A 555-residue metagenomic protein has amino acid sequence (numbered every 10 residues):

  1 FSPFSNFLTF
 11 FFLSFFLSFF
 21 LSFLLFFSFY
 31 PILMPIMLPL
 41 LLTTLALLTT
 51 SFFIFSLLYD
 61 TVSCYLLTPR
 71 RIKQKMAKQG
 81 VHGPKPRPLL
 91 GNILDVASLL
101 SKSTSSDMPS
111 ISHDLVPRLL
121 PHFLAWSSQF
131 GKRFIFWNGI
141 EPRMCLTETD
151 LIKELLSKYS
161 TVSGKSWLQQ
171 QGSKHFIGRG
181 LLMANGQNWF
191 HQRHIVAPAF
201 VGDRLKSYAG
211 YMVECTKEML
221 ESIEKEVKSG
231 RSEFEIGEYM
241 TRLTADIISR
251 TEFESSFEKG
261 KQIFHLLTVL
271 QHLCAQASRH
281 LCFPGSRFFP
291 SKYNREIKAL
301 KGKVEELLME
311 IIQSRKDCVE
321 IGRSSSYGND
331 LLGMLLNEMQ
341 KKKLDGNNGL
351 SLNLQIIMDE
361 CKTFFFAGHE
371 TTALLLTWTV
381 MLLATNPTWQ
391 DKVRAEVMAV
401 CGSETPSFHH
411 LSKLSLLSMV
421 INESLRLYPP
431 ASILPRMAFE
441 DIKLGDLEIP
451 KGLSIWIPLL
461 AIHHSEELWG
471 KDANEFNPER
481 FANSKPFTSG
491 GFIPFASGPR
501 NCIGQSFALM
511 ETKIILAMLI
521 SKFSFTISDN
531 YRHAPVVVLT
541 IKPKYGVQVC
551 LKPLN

Functional and structural regions predicted by a protein language model:
P35-F53, W137-M144, D203-E214, K225-R250 (+10 more regions): Cytochrome P450
P35-R179, N185-Q187, H191, K206 (+5 more regions): N-terminal membrane-proximal hinge/A-helix region immediately C-terminal to the signal-anchor transmembrane segment
S51-D60, G139-K153, G178, K217 (+6 more regions): Hydrophobic mid-domain F-helix/FG-region of cytochrome P450s
L94-V96, S101, D107-P109, H113-L115 (+9 more regions): Conserved cytochrome P450 catalytic core segment spanning the I/J/K helices
D107-G131, E306, E310, E404-G445: Conserved cytochrome P450 K-helix E-x-x-R motif and the immediately C-terminal K′/meander segment
T244, I248, E252-F253, V304-L308 (+6 more regions): Central I-helix of cytochrome P450 enzymes
E258, P387-W389, Q505-K542: Cytochrome P450 heme-binding "Cys pocket" and the immediately downstream C-terminal segment
I457-K485: Conserved cytochrome P450 K-helix/beta-meander segment immediately N-terminal to the heme-binding cysteine loop
